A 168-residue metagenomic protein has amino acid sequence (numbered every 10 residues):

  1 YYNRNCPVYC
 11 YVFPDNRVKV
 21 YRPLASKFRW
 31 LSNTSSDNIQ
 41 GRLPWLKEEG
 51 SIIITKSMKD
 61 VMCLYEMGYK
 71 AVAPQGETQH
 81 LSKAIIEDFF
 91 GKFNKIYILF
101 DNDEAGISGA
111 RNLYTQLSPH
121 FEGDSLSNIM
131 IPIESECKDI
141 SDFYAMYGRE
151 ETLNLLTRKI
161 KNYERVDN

Functional and structural regions predicted by a protein language model:
Y1-K92, A110: Phosphate-handling DNA/RNA-contact segment within nucleic-acid enzymes
Y1-N3, D139-N168: Short, small/acidic-rich helices and loops at N termini and domain boundaries of DNA replication/processing enzymes
I54, N94-A105: Acidic beta-strand-to-loop metal/phosphate-binding motif
K70, K95, S125: Residues at the starts of beta-strands that form the adenosine-phosphate
Q75-H80, D101-N102, I133: Short, acidic/turn-prone active-site loops that include or flank metal/cofactor- and phosphate-binding residues
I86, S108-H120: Short, aromatic/basic amphipathic alpha-helical patches
G106-S108, C137-I140: Switch/connector loops and helix/strand junctions flanking conserved nucleotide-binding motifs in nucleotide-processing
G123-C137: A generic structural motif
